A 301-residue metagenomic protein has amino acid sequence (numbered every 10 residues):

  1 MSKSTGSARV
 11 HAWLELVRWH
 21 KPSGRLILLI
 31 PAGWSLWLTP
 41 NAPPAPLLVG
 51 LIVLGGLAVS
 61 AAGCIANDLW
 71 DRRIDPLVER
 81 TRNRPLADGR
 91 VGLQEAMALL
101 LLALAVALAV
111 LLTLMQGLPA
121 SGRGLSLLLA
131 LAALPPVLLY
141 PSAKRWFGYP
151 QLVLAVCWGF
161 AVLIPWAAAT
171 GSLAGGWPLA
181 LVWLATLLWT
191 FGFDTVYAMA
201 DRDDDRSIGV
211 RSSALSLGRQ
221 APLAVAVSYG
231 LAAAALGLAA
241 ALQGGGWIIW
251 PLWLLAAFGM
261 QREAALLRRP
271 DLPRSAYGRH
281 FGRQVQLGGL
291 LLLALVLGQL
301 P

Functional and structural regions predicted by a protein language model:
S2-L26, R73-L100, V137-C157, R202-V227 (+1 more regions): Interhelical loop and helix-boundary elements at the membrane-water interface of polytopic inner-membrane proteins
L14-E15, A62, R84-L181, E263-R268: Intramembrane alpha-helical segments
I27, L57-V59, L99, A103-V106 (+13 more regions): Hydrophobic residues within membrane-embedded alpha-helical segments of Major Facilitator Superfamily
L29, G50-L54, R72-A130, S207-W247 (+2 more regions): Multi-pass membrane catalytic core of lipid/isoprenoid biosynthesis enzymes
L29-W70, R80, L104-L112, R123-L138 (+2 more regions): Membrane-embedded alpha-helical segments that form the functional core of polytopic membrane enzymes, especially those
P40-P44, R72, L112-A120, R145-Y149 (+6 more regions): Transmembrane helix-loop junctions in multipass membrane proteins, especially transporters and channels
G63-R73, F191-R202, G259-R268: Membrane-water interface of transmembrane alpha-helices
L163-S172, G289-P301: Hydrophobic alpha-helical transmembrane segments in multi-pass integral membrane proteins
